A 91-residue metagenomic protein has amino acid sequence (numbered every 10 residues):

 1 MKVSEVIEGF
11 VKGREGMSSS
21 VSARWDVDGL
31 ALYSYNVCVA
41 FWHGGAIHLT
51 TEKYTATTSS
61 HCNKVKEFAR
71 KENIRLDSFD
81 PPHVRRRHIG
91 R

Functional and structural regions predicted by a protein language model:
M1-R91: Terminal leader/tail segments of proteins
